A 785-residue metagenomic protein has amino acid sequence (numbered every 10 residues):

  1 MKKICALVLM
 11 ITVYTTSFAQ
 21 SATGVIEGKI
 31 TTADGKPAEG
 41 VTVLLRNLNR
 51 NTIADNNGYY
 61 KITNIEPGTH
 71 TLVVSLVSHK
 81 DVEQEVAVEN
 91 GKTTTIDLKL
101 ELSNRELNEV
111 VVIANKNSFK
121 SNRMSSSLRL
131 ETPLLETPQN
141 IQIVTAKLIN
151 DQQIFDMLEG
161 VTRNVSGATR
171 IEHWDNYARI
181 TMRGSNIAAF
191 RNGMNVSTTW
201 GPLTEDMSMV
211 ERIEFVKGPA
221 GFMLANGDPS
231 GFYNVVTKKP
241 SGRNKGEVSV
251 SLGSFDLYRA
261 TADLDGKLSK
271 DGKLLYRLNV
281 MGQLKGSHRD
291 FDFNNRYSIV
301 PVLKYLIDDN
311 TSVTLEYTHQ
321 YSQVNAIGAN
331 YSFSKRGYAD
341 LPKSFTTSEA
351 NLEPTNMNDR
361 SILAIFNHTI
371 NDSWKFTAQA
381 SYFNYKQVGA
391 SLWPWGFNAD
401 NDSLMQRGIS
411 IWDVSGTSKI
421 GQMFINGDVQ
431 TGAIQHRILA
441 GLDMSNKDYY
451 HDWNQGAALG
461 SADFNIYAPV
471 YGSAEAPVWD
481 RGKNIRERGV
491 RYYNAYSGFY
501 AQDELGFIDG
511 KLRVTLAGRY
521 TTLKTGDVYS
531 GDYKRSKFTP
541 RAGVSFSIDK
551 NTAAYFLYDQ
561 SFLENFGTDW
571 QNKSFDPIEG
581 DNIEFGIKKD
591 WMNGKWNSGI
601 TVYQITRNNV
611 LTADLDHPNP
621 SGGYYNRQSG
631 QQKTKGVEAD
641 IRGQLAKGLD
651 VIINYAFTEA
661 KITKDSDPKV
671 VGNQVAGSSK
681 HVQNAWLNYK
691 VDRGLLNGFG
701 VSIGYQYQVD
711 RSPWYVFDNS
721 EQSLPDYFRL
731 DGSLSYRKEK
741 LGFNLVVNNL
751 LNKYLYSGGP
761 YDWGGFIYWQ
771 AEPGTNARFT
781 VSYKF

Functional and structural regions predicted by a protein language model:
T31-A33, V41-R46, V73-H79, E89 (+1 more regions): Short, acidic, small-residue-rich periplasmic hinge/interaction motif at the N-terminus of Gram-negative outer-membrane
E159, R170, A178-R179, N195-K217 (+1 more regions): Short acidic/polar hinge/loop motifs at secondary-structure boundaries that mediate gating or recognition
M209-V210, F222-I299, I307-T311, R360 (+1 more regions): Outer-membrane beta-barrel translocator/receptor signature
Q283, S287, I299-T369, Y382-G416 (+2 more regions): Acidic/polar loop-and-plug regions of large Gram-negative outer-membrane beta-barrel proteins
L306-D308, G416-S418, Q435-R437, D443-K447 (+1 more regions): Structural signature of Gram-negative outer-membrane beta-barrels, strongest in the C-terminal barrel of TonB-dependent
N367-N371, K375-S381, Y385-S391, E579-Q644 (+2 more regions): Membrane-embedded beta-barrel scaffold of Gram-negative outer-membrane proteins
N608, Q706-V716, S735-F785: C-terminal beta-signal and adjacent terminal beta-strands/loops of Gram-negative outer-membrane beta-barrel proteins
R627-Y715, T780-K784: Gram-negative outer-membrane beta-barrel transporters
